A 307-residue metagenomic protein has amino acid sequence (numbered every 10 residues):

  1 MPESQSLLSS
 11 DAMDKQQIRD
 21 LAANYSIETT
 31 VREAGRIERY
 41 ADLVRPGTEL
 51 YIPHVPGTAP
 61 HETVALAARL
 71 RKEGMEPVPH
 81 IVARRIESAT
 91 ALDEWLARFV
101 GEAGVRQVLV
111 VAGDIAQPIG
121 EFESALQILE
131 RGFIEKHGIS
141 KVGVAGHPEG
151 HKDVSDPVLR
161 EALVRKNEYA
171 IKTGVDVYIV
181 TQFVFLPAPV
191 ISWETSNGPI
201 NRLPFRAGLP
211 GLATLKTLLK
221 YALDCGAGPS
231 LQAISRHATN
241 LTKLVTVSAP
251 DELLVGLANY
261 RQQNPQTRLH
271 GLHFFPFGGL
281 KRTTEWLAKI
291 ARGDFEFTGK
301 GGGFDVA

Functional and structural regions predicted by a protein language model:
P2-L163, L269: Active-site beta->alpha loop and helix N-cap motifs at the rims of alpha/beta catalytic domains
T29, V55, R84, S155 (+4 more regions): Glycine- and other small-residue-rich loops at beta-strand/loop junctions that grip anionic moieties
T29-E33, V111, S124-P148, G198-Q262 (+2 more regions): Active-site pocket-lining/capping segments in soluble small-molecule metabolic enzymes
R69-K72, L96-G101, E168, K172 (+2 more regions): Short, surface-exposed basic-aromatic patches at helix termini and helix-loop junctions that form
P79, K166, V175, A207 (+2 more regions): Conserved, mostly hydrophobic/aromatic
E87-T90, A116-S124, T181-S196, F277-R282: Active-site glycine- and acidic-residue-rich loops that bind and position anionic ligands or nucleotide-like cofactors
G120-E121, V154-D156, I191-S192, K216-D224 (+1 more regions): Short, well-ordered secondary-structure micro-motifs
D156-T173, A188-P189: Active-site glycine-rich loop that binds ribose-phosphate moieties when present
